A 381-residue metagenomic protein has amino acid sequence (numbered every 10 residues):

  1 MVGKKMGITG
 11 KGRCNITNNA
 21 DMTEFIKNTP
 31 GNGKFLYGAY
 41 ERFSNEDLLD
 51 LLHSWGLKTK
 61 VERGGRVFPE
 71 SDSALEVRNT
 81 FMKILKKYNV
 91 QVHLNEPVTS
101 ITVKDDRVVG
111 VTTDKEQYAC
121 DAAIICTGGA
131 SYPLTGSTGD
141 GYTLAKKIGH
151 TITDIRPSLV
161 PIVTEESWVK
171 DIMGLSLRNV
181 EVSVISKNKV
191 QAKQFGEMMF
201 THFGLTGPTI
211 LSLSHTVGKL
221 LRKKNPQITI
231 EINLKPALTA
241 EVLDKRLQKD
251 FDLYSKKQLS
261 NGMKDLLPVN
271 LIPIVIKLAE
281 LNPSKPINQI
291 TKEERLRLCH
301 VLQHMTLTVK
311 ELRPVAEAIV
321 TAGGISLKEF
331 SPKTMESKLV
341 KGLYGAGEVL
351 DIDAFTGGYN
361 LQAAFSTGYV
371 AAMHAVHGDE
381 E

Functional and structural regions predicted by a protein language model:
M1-V2, G7-I8, M22-T23, T151-R156 (+1 more regions): An anion/pyrophosphate-binding glycine-rich loop and adjacent beta-alpha core in soluble alpha-beta enzymes
K4-Q91, F200: Conserved N-terminal/central alpha/beta ligand/cofactor-binding core
D21-F43, D50, G207-P208, K223-P226 (+7 more regions): Catalytic, metal-anchored helix/loop core of enzyme active sites in primary metabolism
L85-T99, I155: A conserved beta-strand/loop element that lines the FAD pocket in flavoprotein oxidoreductases
H93-E96, S100, P273-D353: A glycine-rich dinucleotide-binding beta-alpha-beta segment and adjacent secondary-structure elements that constitute
V98, V111, Q117-S137, A145-K146 (+3 more regions): Short hydrophobic core segments
T99-A119, A123, R178-N188: Conserved beta-strand-loop-beta-strand element in the redox core of flavoprotein oxidoreductases
G129-I148, I352-E380: A conserved FAD-binding loop/helix module that cradles the flavin
